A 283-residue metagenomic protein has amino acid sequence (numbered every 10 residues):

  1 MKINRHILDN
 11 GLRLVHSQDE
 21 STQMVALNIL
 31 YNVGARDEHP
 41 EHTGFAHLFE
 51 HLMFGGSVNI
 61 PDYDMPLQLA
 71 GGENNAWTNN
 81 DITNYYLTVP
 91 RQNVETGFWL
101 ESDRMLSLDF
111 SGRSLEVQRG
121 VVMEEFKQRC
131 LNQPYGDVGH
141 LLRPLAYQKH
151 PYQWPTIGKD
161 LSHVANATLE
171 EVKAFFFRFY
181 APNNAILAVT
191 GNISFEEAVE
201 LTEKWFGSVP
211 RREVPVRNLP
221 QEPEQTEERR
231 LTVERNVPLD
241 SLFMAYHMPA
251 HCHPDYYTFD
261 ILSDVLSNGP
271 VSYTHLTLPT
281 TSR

Functional and structural regions predicted by a protein language model:
M1-T22: N- or domain-start disorder-to-order transition segments that initiate the globular core
N4, Q148-K149, Q153, P182 (+1 more regions): An aromatic/glycine/proline-enriched structural segment found at the starts of mature extracellular/organellar domains
G11, I29, H47, Y85 (+8 more regions): Buried hydrophobic packing residues in well-ordered domains
A26-T88, W154-I157, N268-L276: M16/MPP (pitrilysin/insulinase) zinc-metallopeptidase core fold and M16-derived inactive scaffolds
L52, G56-S57, G97, R129-N183 (+1 more regions): Scaffold signal of the M16-like zinc-metallopeptidase fold and its non-catalytic homologs
G56, T88-V121: M16/insulysin-pitrilysin zinc metalloprotease superfamily fold
L69, D109-K127, S194, E213-E224: Acidic/histidine-enriched alpha-helical segments
H275, T280-R283: Single conserved hydrophobic/aromatic residue that forms the stacking wall/gate of nucleotide- or nucleobase-binding
